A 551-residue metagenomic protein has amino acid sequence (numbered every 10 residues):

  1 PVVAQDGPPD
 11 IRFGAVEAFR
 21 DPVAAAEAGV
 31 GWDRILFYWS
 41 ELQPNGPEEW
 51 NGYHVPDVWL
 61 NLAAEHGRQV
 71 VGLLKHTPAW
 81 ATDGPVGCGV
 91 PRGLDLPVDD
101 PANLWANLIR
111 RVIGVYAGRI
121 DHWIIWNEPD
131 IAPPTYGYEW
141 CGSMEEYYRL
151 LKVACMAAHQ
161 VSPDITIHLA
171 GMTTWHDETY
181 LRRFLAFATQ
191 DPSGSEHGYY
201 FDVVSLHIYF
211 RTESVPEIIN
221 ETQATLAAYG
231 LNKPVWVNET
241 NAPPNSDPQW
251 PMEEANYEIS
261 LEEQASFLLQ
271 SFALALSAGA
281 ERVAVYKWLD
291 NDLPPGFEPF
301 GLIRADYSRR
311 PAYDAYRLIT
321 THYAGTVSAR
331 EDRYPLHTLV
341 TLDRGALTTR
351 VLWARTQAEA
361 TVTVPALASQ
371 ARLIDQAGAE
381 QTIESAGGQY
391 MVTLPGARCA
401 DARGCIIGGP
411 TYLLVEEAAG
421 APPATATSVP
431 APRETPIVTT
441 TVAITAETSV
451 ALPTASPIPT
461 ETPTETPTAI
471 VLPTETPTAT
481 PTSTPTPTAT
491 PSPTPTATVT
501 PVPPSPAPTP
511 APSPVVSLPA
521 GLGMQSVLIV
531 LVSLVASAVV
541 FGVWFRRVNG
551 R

Functional and structural regions predicted by a protein language model:
V2-P8, A421-L518: Ser/Thr-rich, Proline-interspersed low-complexity disordered segments
V3-I113, A117-I125, D130-E139: N-terminal substrate-binding region of glycoside hydrolase catalytic domains
P85-F201, H207-A224, S246-Q270, P299-D306: Active-site cleft segment of glycoside hydrolase catalytic domains centered on the general acid/base Glu
N245-Y316, D332-Y334: Aromatic/acidic polysaccharide-binding cleft in carbohydrate-active enzymes
D332-A371, Q376-A377, E417: Carbohydrate-binding surface patches
E384-A426: C-terminal beta-strand-rich structural cap/linker in extracellular carbohydrate-active enzymes
V515-V532: Juxtamembrane/start-of-transmembrane alpha-helix segments at the extracytoplasmic/lumenal side of membrane anchors
L528-R551: C-terminal membrane-anchoring or membrane-association module
